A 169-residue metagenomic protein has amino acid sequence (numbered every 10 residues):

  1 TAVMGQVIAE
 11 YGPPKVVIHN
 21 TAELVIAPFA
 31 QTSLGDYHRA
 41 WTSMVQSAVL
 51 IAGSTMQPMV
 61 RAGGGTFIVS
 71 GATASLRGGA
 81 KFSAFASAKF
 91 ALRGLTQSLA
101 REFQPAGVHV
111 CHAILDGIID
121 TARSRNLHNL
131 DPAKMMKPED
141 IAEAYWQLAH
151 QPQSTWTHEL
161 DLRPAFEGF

Functional and structural regions predicted by a protein language model:
T1-G12: Conserved amphipathic alpha-helix within the SDR
P13-P14, P28, M59-A72, P105-V108: Active-site loop of short-chain dehydrogenase/reductase
N20-I26: Conserved NAD(P)H cofactor-binding loop of Rossmann-fold oxidoreductase domains
P28-F29, D36-W41: Substrate-binding pocket helix/loop in short-chain dehydrogenase/reductase
A52-G53, Q97: A short, exposed helix-loop element centered on a Lys and neighboring polar residues
T66-A91, Q97, R101-Q104, I119: Catalytic loop of short-chain dehydrogenase/reductase
P105-D120, H128-F169: C-terminal helical subdomain
